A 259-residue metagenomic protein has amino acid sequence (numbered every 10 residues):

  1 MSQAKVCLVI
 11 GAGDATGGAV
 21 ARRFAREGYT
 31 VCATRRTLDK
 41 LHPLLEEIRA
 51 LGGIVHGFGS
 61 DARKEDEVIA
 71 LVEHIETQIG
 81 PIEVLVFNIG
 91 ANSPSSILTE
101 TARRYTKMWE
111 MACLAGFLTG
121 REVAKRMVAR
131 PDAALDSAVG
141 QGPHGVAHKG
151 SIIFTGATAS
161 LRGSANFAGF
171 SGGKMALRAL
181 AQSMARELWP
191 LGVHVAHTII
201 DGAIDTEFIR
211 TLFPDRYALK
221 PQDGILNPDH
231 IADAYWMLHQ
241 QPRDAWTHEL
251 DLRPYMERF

Functional and structural regions predicted by a protein language model:
G13-A15: Conserved glycine-rich cofactor-binding loop
Y29-P43: Conserved glycine-rich Rossmann-like NAD(P)H-binding loop of the short-chain dehydrogenase/reductase
A50-E65: Rossmann-fold cofactor-recognition segment
L71, V86, T119-V123: Hydrophobic positions on the long internal alpha-helix of Rossmann-like NAD(P)-dependent oxidoreductase domains
A91, L98-L118, I153, L177: Catalytic Tyr-X3-Lys loop
M111-V146: Amphipathic alpha-helical dimer-interface segment in Rossmann-like NAD(P)H-dependent oxidoreductases
A133-A176, A181-Q182, R186-W189, I204: Catalytic loop of short-chain dehydrogenase/reductase
P190-G202, R216-F259: C-terminal helical subdomain
